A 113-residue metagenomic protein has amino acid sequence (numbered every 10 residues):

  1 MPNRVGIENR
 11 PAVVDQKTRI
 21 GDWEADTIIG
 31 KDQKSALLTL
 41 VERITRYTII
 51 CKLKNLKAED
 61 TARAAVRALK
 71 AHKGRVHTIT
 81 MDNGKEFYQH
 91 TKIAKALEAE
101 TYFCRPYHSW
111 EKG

Functional and structural regions predicted by a protein language model:
M1-L37: Mobile-element integrase/transposase regions, centering on the N-terminal DNA-binding/Zn-coordinating module
D26, L40, R46, A65 (+2 more regions): Mobile genetic element proteins and their domesticated derivatives, centered on retroelements and DNA transposons
I29, Q33, I50-K73: Active-site beta-loop-alpha junctions of metal-dependent nucleic acid enzymes, especially the RNase H-like/DDE
S35, R43-T48: Coil-to-beta-strand transition motifs
R46-C51, F103: Short small-residue beta-strand/loop micro-motif enriched in glycine and branched aliphatics
M81-N83, Y88-T91, F103-G113: RNase H-like two-metal-ion nuclease catalytic core shared by retroviral integrases and related mobile-element nucleases
A96-L97: Short, structured coil segments at secondary-structure junctions
